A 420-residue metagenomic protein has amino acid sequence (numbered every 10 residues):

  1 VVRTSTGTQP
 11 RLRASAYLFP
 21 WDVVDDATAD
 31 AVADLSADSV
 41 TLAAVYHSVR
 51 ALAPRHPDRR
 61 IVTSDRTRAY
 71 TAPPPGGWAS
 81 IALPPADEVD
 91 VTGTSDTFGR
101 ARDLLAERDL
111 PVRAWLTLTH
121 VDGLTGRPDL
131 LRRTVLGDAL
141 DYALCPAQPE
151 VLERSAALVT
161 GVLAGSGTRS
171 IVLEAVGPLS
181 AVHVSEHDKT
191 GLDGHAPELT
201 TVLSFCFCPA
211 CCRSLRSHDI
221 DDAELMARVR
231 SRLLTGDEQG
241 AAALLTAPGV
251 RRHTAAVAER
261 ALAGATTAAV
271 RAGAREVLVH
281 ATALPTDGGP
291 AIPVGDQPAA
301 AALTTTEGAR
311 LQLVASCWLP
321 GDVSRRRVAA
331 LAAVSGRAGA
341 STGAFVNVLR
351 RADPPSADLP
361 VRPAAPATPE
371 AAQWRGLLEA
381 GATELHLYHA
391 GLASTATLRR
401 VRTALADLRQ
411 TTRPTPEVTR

Functional and structural regions predicted by a protein language model:
L12-L18, D38-A43, V112-L116, R169-L173 (+4 more regions): Hydrophobic faces of well-ordered beta-strands that scaffold small-molecule active sites in alpha/beta enzyme cores
L12-Y17, R113-S166, L359-A365: Active-site-adjacent "subsite" loops/lids of carbohydrate-active enzymes
R13-D22, P75-S95, D138-E153, T246-A258 (+3 more regions): The substrate-binding groove and active-site-proximal loops of carbohydrate-active enzymes, especially glycoside
P20-D34, P149-G161, G288-T306, S324-V328 (+1 more regions): Short, acidic/polar
A37, T41-T92, V401: Aromatic-lined carbohydrate-binding/catalytic grooves of carbohydrate-active enzymes
L42-R50, L234, E238-L245, V294-S324 (+1 more regions): Aromatic- and acid-rich polysaccharide-binding/catalytic face of secreted or lumenal carbohydrate-active enzymes
D138-A272, E276-A302: Polysaccharide-binding and catalytic clefts of secreted carbohydrate-active enzymes
A315-S324, G343-P416: Substrate-binding cleft of secreted/luminal carbohydrate-active enzymes
